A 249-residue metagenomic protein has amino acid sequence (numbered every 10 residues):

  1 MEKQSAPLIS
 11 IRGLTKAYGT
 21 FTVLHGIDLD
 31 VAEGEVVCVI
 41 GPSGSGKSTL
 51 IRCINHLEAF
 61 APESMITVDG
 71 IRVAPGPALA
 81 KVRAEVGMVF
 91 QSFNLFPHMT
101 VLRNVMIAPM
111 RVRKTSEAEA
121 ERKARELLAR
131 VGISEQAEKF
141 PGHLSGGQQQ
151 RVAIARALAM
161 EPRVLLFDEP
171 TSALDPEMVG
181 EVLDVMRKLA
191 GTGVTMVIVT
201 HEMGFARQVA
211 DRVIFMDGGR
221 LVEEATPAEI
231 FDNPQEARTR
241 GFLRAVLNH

Functional and structural regions predicted by a protein language model:
E2-K3, T239: Pre-NBD coupling/linker segments of ABC/ABC-like ATPases
Q4-P227: ABC family nucleotide-binding domain
E224, A228-H249: C-terminal boundary and immediately downstream tail of ABC-type ATPase nucleotide-binding domains
